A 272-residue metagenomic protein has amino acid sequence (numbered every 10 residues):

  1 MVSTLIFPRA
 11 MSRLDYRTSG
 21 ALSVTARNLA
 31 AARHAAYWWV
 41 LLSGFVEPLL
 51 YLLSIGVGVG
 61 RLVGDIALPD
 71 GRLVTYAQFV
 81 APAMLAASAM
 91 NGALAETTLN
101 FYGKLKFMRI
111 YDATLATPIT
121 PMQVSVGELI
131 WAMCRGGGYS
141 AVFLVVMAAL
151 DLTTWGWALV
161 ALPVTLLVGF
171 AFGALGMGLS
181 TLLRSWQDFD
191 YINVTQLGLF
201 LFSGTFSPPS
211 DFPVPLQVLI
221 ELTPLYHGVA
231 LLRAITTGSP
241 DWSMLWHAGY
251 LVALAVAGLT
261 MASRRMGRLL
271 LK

Functional and structural regions predicted by a protein language model:
M1-D151, W155, L159, P163-K272: Hydrophobic transmembrane alpha-helices and immediately adjacent juxtamembrane helices of multi-pass inner-membrane
